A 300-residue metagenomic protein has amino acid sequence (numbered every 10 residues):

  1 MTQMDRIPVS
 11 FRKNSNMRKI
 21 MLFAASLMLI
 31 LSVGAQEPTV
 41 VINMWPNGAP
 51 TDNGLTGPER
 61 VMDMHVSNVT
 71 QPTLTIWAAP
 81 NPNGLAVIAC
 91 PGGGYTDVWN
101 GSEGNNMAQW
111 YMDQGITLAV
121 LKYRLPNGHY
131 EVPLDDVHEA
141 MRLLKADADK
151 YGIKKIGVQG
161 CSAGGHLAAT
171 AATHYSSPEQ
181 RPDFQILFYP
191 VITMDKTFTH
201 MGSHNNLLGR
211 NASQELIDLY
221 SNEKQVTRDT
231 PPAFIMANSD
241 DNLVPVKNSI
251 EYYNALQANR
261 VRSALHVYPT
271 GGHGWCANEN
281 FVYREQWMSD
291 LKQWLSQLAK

Functional and structural regions predicted by a protein language model:
Q36-N81: N-terminal cap/lid segment of alpha/beta-hydrolase-fold proteins
V61-D63, P190-Q225, P231: Mobile cap/lid helix-loop segments that gate and shape the active-site cleft of serine hydrolases
G84-G92: Short beta-strand element of the alpha/beta-hydrolase
V98-A108, A119-K155, N278-Q286: Catalytic nucleophile-loop/oxyanion-hole region of alpha/beta-hydrolase and closely related hydrolase-like folds
E139-S203, I217-D218: Primarily recognizes the serine-hydrolase "nucleophile elbow" in alpha/beta-hydrolase and SGNH/GDSL folds
D229, F234-A237, D241: Short beta-strand/loop motif that positions the catalytic acidic residue of the alpha/beta-hydrolase fold
N242-E251: Conserved alpha/beta-hydrolase "acid-adjacent" motif
I250-K300: C-terminal catalytic histidine-bearing segment of alpha/beta-hydrolase fold enzymes
